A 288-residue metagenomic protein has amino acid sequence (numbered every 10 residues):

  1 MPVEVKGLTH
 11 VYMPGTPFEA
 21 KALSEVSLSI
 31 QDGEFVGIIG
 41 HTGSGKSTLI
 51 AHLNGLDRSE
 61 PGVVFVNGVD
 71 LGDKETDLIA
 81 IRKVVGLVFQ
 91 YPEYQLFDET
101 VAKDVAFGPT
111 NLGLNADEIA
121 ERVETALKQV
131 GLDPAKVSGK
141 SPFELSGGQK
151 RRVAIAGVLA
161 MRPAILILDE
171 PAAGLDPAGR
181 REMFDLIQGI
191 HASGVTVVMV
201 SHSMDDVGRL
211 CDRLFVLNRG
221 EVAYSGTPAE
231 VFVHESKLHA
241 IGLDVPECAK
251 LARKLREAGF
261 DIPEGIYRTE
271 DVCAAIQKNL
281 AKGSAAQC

Functional and structural regions predicted by a protein language model:
P14, V63-A80: ABC ATPase NBD Q-loop/coupling interface
N54: Helix-to-loop junction immediately C-terminal to a conserved catalytic motif
S141-L145, Q149: Conserved ABC ATPase signature
R162: Conserved catalytic motifs of ABC-family nucleotide-binding domains
L166-D169: Catalytic Walker B motif of ABC-type/P-loop ATPase nucleotide-binding domains
V207-R209: A short, surface-exposed alpha-helical micro-motif characterized by mixed small hydrophobic and charged/polar residues
